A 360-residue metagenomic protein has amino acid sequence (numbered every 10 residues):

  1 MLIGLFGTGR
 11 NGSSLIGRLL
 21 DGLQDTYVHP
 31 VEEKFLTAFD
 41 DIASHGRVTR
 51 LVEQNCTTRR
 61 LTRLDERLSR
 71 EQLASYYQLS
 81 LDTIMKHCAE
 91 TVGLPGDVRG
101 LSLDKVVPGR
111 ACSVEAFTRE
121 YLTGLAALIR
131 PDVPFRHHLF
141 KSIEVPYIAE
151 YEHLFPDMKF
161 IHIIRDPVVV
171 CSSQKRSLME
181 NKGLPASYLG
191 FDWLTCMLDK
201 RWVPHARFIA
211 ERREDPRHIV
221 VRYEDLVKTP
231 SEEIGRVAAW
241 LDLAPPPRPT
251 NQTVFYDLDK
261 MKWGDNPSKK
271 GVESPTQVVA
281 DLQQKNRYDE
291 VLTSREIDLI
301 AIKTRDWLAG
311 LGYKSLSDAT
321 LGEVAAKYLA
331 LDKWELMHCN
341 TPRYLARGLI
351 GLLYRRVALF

Functional and structural regions predicted by a protein language model:
L2-L5, E115-A126, D132, P146-Y147 (+3 more regions): PAPS-dependent sulfotransferase catalytic domain
T8: P-loop (Walker A) phosphate-binding loop of NTP-binding proteins
S14-T26: A conserved segment at the C-terminal end of the G1
T26, H137, M158, R217-H218: Short, conserved active-site loop motifs that form the nucleotide-linked donor/cofactor pocket
E32-L139: PAPS-dependent sulfation machinery
R60-L61, D65, M85, H138-K141 (+8 more regions): Anion-recognition interface
Q72-S75, D82-E90, P95, A319-F360: Membrane-proximal basic amphipathic "stem/tether" segments
E211-S294, D298, V324-L329: The conserved 3'-phosphoadenosine-5'-phosphosulfate
